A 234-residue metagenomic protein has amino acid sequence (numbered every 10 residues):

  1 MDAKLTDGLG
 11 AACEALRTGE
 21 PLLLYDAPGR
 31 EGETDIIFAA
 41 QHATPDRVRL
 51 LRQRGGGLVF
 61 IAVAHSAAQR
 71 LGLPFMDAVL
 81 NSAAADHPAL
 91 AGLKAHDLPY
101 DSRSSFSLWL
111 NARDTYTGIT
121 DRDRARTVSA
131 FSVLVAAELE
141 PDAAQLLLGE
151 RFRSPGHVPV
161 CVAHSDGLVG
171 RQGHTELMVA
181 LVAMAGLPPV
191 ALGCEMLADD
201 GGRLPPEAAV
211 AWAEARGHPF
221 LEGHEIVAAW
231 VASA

Functional and structural regions predicted by a protein language model:
M1-A234: Catalytic domains of riboflavin
